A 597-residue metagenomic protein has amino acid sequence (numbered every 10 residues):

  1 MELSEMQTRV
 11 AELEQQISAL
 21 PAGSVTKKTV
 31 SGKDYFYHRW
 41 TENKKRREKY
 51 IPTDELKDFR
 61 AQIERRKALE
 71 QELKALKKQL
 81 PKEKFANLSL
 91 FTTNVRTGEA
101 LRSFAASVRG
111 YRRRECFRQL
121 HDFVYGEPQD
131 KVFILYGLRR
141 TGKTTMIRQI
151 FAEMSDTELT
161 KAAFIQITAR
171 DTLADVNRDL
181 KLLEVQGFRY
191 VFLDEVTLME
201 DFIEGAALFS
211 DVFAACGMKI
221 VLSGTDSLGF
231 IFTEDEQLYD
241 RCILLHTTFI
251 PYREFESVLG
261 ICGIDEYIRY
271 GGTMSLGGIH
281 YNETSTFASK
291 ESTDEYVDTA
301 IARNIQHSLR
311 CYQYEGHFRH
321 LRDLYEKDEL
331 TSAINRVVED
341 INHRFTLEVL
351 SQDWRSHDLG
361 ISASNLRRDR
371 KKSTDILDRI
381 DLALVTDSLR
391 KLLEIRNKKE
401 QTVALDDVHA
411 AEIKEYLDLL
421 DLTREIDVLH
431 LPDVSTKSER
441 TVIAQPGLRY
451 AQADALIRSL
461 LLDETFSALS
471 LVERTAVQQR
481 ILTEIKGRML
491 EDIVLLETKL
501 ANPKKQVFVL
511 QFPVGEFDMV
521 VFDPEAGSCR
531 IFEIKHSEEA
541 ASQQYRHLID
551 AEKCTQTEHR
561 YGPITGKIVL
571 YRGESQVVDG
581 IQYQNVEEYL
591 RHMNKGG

Functional and structural regions predicted by a protein language model:
P81-G126: N-terminal pre-Walker A segment at the start of P-loop NTPase domains
K143: Conserved lysine of the Walker
M146, I150: Hydrophobic positions on the alpha1 helix immediately C-terminal to the Walker A/P-loop
V212-E234: Sensor-1/coupling segment of RecA-like P-loop NTPase cores
F232-D375: Interdomain motor-coupling "hinge/lid" segment immediately C-terminal to the ATP-binding subdomain of NTP-driven enzymes
L309-F517: Accessory nucleic acid-recognition modules appended to NTPase machines
T498, F517-S542: Conserved catalytic cores of phosphodiester-cleaving nucleases, focusing on short active-site segments
T565-G597: Domain-level recognition of nuclease-like catalytic cores that cleave nucleotide substrates
